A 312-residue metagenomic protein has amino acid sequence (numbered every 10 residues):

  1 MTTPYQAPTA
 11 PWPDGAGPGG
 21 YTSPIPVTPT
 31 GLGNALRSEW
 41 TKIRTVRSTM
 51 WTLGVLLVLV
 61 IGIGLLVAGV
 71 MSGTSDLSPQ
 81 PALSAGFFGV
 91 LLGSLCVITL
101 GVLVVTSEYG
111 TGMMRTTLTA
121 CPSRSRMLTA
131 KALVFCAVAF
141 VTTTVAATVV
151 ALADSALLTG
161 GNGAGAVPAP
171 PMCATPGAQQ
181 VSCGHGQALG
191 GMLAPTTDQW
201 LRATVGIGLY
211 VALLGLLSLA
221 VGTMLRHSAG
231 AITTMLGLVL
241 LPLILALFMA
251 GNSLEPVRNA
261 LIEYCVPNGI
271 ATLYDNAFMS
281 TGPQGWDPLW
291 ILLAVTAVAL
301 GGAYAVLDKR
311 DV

Functional and structural regions predicted by a protein language model:
T2-Y5, T28-P29, G163-A194, I232-A305: Terminal transmembrane helical anchor/hairpin motif
G19-R37: Short, membrane-interfacial amphipathic segments enriched in basic
K42, W51-T52, L56, G62-G110 (+3 more regions): Membrane-embedded or membrane-proximal helical elements that form or frame transporter/channel pores
I98-G101, M114, V149, L217-V221 (+3 more regions): Hydrophobic/aromatic residues in alpha-helical transmembrane segments
G101-S125, K131-A132: Transmembrane helix boundary and interhelical loop/hinge segments in multi-pass membrane proteins
S125-A151: Selective transmembrane-helix segments that form parts of the transport pathway or gating/packing helices in multipass
V205-L238: A structural motif at transmembrane helix-loop-helix junctions in multipass membrane proteins
Y304-V312: Membrane-interface capping segments at transmembrane-helix boundaries
